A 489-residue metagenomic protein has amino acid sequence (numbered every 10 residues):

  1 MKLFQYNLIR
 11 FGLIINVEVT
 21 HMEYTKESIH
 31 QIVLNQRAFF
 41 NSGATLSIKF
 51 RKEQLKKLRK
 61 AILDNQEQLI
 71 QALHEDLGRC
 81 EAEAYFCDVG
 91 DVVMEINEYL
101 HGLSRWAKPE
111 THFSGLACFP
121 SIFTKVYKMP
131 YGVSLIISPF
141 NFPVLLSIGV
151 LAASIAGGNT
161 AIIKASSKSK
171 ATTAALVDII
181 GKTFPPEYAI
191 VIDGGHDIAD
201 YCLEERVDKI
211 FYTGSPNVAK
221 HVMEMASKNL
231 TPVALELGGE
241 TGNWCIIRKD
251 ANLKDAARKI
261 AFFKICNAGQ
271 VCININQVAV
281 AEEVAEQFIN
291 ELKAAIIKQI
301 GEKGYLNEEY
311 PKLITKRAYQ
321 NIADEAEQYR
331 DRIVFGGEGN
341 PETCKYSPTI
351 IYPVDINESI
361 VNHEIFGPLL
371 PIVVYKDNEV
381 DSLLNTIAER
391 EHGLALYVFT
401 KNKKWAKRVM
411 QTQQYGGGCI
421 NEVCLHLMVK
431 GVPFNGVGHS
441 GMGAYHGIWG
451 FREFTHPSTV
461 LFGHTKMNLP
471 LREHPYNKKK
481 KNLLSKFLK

Functional and structural regions predicted by a protein language model:
Q5-Y6: Low-complexity, intrinsically disordered or signal/transmembrane-proximal segments
L13-T124: N-terminal Rossmann-like NAD(P)+-binding subdomain of aldehyde/semialdehyde dehydrogenases
E23, F184, N217-I356, N378-D381 (+3 more regions): ALDH superfamily catalytic-core signature
E23, L46-F50, I246, Y346-K489: Conserved C-terminal structural/oligomerization subdomain of aldehyde/semialdehyde dehydrogenase
F40, A44, R59-I62, Q66 (+14 more regions): Structural signal for hydrophobic packing residues in well-ordered secondary-structure cores of soluble enzyme domains
R51, I96, G158, A189 (+7 more regions): Residue-level signal for inorganic ion chemistry
G115-D255: Rossmann-like NAD(P) dinucleotide-binding subdomain of oxidoreductase/dehydrogenase enzymes
